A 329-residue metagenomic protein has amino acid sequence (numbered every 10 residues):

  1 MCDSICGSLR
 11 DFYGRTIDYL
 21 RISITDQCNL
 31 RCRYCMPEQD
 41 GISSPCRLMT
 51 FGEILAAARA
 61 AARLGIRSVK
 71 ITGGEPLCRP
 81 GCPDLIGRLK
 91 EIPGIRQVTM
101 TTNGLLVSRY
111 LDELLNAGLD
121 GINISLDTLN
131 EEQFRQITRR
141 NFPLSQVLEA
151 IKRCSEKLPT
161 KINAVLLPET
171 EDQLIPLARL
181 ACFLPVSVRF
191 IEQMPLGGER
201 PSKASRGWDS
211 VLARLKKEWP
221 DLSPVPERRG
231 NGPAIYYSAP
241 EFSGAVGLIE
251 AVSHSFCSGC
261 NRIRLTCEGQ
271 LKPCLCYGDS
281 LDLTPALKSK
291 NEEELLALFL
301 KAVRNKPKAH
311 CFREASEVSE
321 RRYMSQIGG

Functional and structural regions predicted by a protein language model:
M1-R21, R31-R33, R63, A234-Y236 (+3 more regions): N-terminal [4Fe-4S]-dependent radical SAM core
F12-F51: Canonical Radical SAM [4Fe-4S] cluster-binding loop centered on the CxxxCxxC motif and its immediate flanking residues
I24, V188, G269: Residue-level signature of catalytic and energy-coupling elements of molecular machines, predominantly ATP/GTP-dependent
C28, C32-C35, C257-C260, C274: Short cysteine clusters
L30, E131-E132, S255, L281: Glycine-centered loop/turn positions within well-structured domains that cap or flank conserved ligand/cofactor-binding
L48-I71, E75-I191: Radical SAM/AdoMet-radical enzyme domain recognition
E132, R140-L148, K152, L158-A245 (+2 more regions): Radical SAM enzyme [4Fe-4S]-AdoMet core and its adjacent flexible, acidic and glycine-rich loops/tails across
V252, S258-G329: Flexible mid-to-C-terminal extensions adjoining Fe-S/redox cofactors in radical SAM and related proteins
